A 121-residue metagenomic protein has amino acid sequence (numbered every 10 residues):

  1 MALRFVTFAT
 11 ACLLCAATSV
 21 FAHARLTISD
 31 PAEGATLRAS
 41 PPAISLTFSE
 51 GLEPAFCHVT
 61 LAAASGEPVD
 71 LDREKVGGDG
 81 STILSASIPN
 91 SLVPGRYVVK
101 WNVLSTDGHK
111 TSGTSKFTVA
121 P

Functional and structural regions predicted by a protein language model:
M1-A9: Bacterial N-terminal signal peptides that target proteins for export
A9-T10, V20: Cleavable N-terminal signal peptides
C15-S19: N-terminal signal peptide c-region/cleavage motif recognized by signal peptidases
V20-S29: Cleaved targeting-peptide boundary
A35-S40: Short, solvent-exposed loop/linker segments at the N-terminal edge of repeated beta-sheet extracellular domains
I44-L46, E50-D72: Short, surface-exposed alpha-helix to beta-strand junction/turn motifs within ectodomains of secreted and cell-envelope
V93, K100-K116: Short, exposed beta-strand-loop hairpins at the edges of beta-sheets in extracellular/periplasmic proteins
V119-P121: Interdomain boundary/hinge segments at the C-termini of tandem beta-sandwich modules
